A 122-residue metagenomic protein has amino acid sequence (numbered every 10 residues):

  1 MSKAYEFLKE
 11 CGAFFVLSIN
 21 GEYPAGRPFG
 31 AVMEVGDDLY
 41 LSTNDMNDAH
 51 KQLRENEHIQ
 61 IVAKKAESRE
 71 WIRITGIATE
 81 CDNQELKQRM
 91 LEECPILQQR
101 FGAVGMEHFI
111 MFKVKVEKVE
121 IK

Functional and structural regions predicted by a protein language model:
F7-G21, I59-A63: A short, Trp-centered hydrophobic/proline-enriched beta-strand micro-motif
C11, N56, C94: Acidic-histidine catalytic/liganding microenvironments
E22-Y23, S68-E70: Short glycine/serine/proline-enriched coil/turn segments at secondary-structure junctions
P24, D38-L39, V119: Hydrophobic residues embedded in beta-strands of well-ordered beta-sheets
P28-G30: Conserved beta-strand in the GNAT
V32-S68: A short mixed-secondary-structure module that forms the rim of ligand-binding clefts
R73-K122: Charged, gly/pro-rich active-site loop segments
